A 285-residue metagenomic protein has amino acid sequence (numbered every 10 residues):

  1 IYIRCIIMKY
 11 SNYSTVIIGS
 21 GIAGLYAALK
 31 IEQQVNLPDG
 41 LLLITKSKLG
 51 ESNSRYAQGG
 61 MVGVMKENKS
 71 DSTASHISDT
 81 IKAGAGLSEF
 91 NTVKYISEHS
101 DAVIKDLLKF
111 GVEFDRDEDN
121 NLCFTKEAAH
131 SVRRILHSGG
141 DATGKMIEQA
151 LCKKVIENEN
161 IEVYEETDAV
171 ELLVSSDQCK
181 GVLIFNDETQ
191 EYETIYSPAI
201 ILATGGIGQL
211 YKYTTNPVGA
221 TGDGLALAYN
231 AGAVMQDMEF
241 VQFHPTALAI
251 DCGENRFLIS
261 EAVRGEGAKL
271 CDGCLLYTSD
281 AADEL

Functional and structural regions predicted by a protein language model:
M8-T15: Extreme N-terminal leader/targeting segments of oxidoreductases
T15-L42: N-terminal Rossmann-like FAD-binding beta1-loop-alpha1 element of flavoenzymes
N36-Y56: Glycine-rich FAD pyrophosphate-binding loop
G63-Y95: Glycine-rich active-site loop/strand segments that organize a redox cofactor
A83-C123: Rossmann-like flavin
L108-E191, Y196, A203, A247-D251 (+1 more regions): Conserved redox-cofactor binding core of oxidoreductases
A199-G253, F257: Glycine-rich loop(s) and the adjacent beta-strand/alpha-helix scaffold that form part
Y277-L285: Single conserved hydrophobic/aromatic residue that forms the stacking wall/gate of nucleotide- or nucleobase-binding
